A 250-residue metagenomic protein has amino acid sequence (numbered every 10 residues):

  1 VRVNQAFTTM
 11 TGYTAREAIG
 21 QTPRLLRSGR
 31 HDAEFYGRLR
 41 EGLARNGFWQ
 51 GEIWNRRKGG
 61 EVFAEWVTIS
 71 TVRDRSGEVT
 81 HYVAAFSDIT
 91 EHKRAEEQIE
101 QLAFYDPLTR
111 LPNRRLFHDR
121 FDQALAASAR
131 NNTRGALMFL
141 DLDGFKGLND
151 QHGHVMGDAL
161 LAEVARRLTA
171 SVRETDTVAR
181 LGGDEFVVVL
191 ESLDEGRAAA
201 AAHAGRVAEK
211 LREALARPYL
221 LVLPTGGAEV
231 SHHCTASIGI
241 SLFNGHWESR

Functional and structural regions predicted by a protein language model:
Q5, M10-T14, I19-L25, G29-A33 (+2 more regions): PAS-family sensory domain signature
G29-E61, A202-V207: Terminal output helix/cap of sensory domains in signal transduction proteins
V67-I69, A84-F86, T235: Sensory-domain boundary capping and coupling elements
E78-D88: PAS-family sensory domains
K93, E100-F104, R110-A136, D143-R173 (+3 more regions): Conserved long alpha-helical elements within nucleotide-processing catalytic cores of c-di-GMP signaling and class III
A136, V189-E191, L220-R250: A short glycine-enriched loop-to-beta-strand structural element that forms part of the catalytic core of nucleotide
A179-L181, A198-A202, E213-A236: Catalytic core regions of nucleotide second-messenger enzymes
